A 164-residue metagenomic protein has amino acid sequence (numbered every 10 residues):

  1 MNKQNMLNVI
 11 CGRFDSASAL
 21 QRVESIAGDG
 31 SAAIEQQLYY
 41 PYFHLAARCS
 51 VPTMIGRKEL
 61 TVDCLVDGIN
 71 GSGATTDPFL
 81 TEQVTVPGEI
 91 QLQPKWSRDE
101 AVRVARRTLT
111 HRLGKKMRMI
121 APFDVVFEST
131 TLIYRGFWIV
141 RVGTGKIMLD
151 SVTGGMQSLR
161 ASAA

Functional and structural regions predicted by a protein language model:
M1-F137, A163: Charged, low-complexity helical/coil segments in non-catalytic cytosolic or luminal regions
V126-A164: Extended hydrophobic
